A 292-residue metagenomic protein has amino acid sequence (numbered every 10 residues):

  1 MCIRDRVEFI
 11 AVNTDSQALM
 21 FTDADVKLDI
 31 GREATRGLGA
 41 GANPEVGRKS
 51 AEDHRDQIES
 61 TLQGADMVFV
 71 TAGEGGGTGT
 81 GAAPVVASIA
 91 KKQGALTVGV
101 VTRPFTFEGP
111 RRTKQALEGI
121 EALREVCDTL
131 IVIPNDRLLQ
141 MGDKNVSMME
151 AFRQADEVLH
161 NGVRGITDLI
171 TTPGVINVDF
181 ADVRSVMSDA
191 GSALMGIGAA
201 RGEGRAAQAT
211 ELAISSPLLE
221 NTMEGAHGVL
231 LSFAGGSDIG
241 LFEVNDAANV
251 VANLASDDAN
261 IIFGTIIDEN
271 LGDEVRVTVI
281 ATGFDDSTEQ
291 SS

Functional and structural regions predicted by a protein language model:
M1: Nucleotide/phosphate-binding catalytic cleft detector across ATP-hydrolyzing and phosphate-transferring enzymes
R4-S292: Tubulin/FtsZ superfamily GTPase core signature
